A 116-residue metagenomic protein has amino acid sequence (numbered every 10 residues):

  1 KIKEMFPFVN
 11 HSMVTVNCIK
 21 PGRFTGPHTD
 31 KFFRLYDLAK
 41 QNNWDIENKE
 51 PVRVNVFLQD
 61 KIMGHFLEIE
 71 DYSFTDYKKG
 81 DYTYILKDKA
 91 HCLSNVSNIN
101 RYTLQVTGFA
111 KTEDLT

Functional and structural regions predicted by a protein language model:
K1-D45: Signature of the catalytic double-stranded beta-helix
S12, V52, K89: Short beta-strand or tight-loop elements that sit immediately N-terminal to catalytic metal-binding acidic residues
C18-K20, K31, V56-I62, K87-K89 (+1 more regions): Short, flexible loop/turn elements at secondary-structure junctions
K49-K78: A short beta-strand-loop-beta hairpin characteristic of the jelly-roll/cupin
V52-F57, Y82-Y84, N98-L115: A short hydrophobic beta-strand segment most commonly corresponding to one strand of the jelly-roll/cupin
T75-H91: Conserved metal-binding segment of the jelly-roll/cupin
H91-S97: Asparagine-centered strand-capping/turn motif at beta-strand->loop junctions
